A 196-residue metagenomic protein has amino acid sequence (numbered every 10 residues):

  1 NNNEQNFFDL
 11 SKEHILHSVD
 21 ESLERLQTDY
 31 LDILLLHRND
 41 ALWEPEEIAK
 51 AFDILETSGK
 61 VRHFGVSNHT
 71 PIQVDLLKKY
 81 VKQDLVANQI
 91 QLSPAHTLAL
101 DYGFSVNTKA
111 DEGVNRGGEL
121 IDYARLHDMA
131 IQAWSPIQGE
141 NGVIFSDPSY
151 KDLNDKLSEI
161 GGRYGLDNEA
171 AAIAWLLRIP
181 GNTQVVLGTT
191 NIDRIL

Functional and structural regions predicted by a protein language model:
N2-H14, L42, K109: Active-site mouth loops of central-metabolism enzymes
F8-L26, E47, P71-L76: Short, acidic/polar
L23-E44: Active-site groove signature of glycoside hydrolases
N39, W43-L196: Beta/alpha (TIM)-barrel catalytic core signal, keyed to glycine-rich beta->alpha loops juxtaposed to Asp/Glu that bind
